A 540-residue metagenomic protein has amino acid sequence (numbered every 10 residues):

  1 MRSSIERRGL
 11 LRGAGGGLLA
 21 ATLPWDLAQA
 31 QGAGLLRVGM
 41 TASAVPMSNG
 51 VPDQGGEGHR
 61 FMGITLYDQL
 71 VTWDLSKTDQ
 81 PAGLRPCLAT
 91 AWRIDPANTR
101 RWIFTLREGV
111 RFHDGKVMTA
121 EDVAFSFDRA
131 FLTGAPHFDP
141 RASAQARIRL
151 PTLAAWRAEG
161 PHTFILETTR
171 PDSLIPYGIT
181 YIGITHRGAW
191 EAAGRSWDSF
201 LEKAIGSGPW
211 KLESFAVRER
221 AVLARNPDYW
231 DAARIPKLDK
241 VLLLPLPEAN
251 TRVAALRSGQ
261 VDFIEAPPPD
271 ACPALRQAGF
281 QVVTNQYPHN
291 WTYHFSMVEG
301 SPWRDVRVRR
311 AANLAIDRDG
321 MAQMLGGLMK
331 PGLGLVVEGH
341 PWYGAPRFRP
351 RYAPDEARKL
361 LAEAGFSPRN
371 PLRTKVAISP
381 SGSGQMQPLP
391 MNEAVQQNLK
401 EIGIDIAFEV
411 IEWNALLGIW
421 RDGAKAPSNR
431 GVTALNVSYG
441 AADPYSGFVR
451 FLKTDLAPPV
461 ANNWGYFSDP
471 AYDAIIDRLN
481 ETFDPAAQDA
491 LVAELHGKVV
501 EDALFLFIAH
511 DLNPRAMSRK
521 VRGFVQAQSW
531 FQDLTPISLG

Functional and structural regions predicted by a protein language model:
V38, G115, K400-D455: Periplasmic binding protein-like
G39-A97, D128, K203-I205: N-terminal lobe/hinge region of extracytoplasmic solute-binding protein
V71-D79, D172, Y177-P236, L242 (+3 more regions): Gly/Pro-rich hinge or "lid" segments in bacterial periplasmic/extracellular proteins
T105, A124, P140-W190: Surface-exposed binding/hinge segments that line and control ligand-binding clefts or catalytic entry sites
R107, D198-L201, D228-A274: Ligand-site clamp/hinge motif
V222-P227, R276, V283, R304-I402 (+3 more regions): Append "and occasionally in soluble cytosolic enzymes with long acidic Gly/Pro-rich linkers
R310, A322, I402-G418, F448-S518 (+1 more regions): Extracytoplasmic/peripheral linker and loop segments enriched in polar/acidic and small residues with frequent Thr/Pro
R515-G540: Long beta-strand-rich cores associated with HINT superfamily self-processing modules
